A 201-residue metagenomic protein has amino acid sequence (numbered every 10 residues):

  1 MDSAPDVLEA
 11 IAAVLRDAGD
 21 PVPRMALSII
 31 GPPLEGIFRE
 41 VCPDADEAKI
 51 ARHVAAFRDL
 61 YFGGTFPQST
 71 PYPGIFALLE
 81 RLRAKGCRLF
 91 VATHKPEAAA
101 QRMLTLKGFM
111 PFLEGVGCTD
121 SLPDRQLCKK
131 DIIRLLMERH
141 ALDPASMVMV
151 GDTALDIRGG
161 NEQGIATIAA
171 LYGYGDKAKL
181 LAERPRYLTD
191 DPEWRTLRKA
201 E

Functional and structural regions predicted by a protein language model:
M1-A77, R83-K85, A98: N-terminal helical cap/lid subdomain that shapes the substrate entry/recognition surface in HAD-like hydrolases
K85-G86, E183: Structured helix-beta-strand junction loops
T93-K95: Conserved phosphate-coupling serine/threonine residues in phosphotransfer and NTP-handling enzymes
E97, Q101-E201: Asp-based, Mg2+/Mn2+-dependent phosphohydrolase catalytic module
